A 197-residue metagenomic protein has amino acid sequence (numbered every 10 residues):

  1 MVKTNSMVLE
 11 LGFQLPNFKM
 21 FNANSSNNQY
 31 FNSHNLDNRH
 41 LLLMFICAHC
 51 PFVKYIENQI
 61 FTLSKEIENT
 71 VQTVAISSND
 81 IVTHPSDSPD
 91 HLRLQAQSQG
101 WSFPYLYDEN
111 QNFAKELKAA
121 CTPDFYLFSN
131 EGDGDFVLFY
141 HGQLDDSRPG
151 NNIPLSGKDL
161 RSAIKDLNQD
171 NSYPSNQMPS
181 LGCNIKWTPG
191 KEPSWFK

Functional and structural regions predicted by a protein language model:
M1-D166, Y173-N176, K191, K197: Chalcogenol-based redox active-site neighborhoods
P51-F52, G182-K186: Local cysteine-cluster metal-coordination motifs and their immediate loop/turn environment, predominantly Fe-S cluster
S172-N184: Short, flexible loop/turn segments with low-complexity composition
